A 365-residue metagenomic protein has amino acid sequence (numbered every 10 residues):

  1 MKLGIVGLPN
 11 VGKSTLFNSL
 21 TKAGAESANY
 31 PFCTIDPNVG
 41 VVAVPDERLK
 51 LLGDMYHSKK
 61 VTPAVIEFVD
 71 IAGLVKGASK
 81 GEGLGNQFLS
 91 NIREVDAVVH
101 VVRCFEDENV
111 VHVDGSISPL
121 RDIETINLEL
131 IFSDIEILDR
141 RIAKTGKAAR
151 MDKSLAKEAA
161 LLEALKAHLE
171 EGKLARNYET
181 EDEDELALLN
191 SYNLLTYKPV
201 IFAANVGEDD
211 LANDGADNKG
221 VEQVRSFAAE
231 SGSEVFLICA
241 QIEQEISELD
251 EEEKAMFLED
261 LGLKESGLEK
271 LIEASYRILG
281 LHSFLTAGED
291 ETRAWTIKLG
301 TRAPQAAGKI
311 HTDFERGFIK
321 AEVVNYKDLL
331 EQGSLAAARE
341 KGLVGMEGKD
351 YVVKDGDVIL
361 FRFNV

Functional and structural regions predicted by a protein language model:
M1-V111, D139-R140: Conserved G1/Walker A P-loop phosphate-binding module
K2-V6, F17, K144-V352, I359 (+1 more regions): C-terminal-of-GTPase-core extension/linker across diverse P-loop GTPases
V6, F32, P37-G40, E47-L49 (+15 more regions): Short capping/connector residues at structural and topological boundaries
G12-F17, P45-H57, G85-N109, R121-L130 (+4 more regions): Phosphate-binding glycine-rich loops and adjacent basic patches that engage nucleotide phosphates, nucleic-acid
S14, P31, E67, F105 (+5 more regions): Generic signal for short, ordered secondary-structure residues within or immediately flanking folded domains
A23-P31, N38-G40, R48-L51, K80 (+10 more regions): Glycine-rich, flexible loop/turn motifs
F32, D46-L49, T62-F68, E82-D96 (+9 more regions): Amphipathic alpha-helical transducer elements in NTP-driven molecular machines
G40-P45, A72-E82, R93-L155, H168-D182 (+2 more regions): Conserved Switch II/interswitch segment of TRAFAC-class P-loop GTPases
